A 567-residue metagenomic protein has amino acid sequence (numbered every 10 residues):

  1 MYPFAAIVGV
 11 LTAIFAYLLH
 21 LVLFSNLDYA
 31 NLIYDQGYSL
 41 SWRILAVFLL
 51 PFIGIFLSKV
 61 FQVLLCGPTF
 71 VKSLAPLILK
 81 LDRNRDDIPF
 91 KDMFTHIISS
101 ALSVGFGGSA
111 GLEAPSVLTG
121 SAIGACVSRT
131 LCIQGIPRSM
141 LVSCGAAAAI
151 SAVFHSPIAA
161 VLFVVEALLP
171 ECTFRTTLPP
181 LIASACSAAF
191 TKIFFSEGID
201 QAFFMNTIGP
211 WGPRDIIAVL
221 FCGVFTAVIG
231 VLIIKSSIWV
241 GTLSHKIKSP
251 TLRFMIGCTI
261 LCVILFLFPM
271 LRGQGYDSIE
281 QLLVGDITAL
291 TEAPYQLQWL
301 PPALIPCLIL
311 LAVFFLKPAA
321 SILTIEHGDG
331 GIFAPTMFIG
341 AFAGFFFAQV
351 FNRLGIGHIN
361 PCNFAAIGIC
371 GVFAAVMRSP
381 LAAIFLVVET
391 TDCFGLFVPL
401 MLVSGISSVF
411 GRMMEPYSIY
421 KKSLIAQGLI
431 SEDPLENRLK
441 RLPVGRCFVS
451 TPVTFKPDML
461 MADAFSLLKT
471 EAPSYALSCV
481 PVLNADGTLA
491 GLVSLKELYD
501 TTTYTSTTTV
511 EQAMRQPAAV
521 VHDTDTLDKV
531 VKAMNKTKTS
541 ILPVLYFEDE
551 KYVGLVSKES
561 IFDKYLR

Functional and structural regions predicted by a protein language model:
M1-R441, G445-T451, F455-L467, S474-V480 (+2 more regions): Alpha-helical transmembrane segments and immediately membrane-proximal extracytoplasmic
A183, V403, L495, T507 (+2 more regions): ATP/adenylate-binding site constellation spanning eukaryotic-like Ser/Thr protein kinases, ABC-transporter
S450-P452, R515-A518: Short, solvent-exposed beta-strand edge segments and adjacent coil->beta transition regions
F455-L477, L483, D500-T502, Q512 (+2 more regions): The conserved cystathionine-beta-synthase
A485-T488, F547-K551: Flexible loop/coil segments at beta-strand boundaries within sensory signal-transduction domains
A490-L498, V553-I561: Short hydrophobic beta-strand motif reused across regulatory alpha/beta modules
